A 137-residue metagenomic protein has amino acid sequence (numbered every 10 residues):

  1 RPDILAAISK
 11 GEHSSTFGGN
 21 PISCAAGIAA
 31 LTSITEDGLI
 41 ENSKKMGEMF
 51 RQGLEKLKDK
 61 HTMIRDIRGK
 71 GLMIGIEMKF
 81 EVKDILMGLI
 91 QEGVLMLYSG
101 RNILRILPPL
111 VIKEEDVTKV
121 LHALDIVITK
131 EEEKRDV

Functional and structural regions predicted by a protein language model:
R1-V137: Conserved N-terminal phosphate-binding loop of PLP-dependent enzymes in the Aspartate aminotransferase
